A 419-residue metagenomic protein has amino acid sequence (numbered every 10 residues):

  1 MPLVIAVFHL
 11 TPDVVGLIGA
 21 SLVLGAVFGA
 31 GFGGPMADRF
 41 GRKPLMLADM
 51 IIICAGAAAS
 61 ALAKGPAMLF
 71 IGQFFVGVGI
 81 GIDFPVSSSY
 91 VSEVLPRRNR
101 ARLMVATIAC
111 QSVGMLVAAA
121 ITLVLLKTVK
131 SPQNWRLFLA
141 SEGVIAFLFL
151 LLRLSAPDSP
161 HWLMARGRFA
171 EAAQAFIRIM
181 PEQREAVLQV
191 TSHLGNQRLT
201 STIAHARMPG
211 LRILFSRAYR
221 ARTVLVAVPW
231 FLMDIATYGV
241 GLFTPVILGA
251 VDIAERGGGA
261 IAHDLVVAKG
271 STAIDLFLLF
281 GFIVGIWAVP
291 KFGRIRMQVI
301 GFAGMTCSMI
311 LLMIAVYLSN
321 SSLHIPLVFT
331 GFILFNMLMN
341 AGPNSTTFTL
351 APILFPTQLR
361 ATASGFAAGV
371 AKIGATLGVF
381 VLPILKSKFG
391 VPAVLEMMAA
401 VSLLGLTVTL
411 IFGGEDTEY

Functional and structural regions predicted by a protein language model:
M1-Y419: Transmembrane-helix signature of 12-pass secondary carriers
